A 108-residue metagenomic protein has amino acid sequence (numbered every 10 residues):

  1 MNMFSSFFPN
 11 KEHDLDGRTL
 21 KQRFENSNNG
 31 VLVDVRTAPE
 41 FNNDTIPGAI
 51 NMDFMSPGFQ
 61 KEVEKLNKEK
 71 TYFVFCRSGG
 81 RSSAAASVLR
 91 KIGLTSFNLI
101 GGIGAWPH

Functional and structural regions predicted by a protein language model:
M1-N43: Flexible, polar/low-complexity N-terminal or interdomain linker segments that lie immediately upstream of folded
D14, L32, A49-N51, S96-N98: Conserved beta-strand scaffold positions in the cores of enzyme catalytic domains, especially in NTP/NDP-utilizing
K21-F24, F59-K68: Short amphipathic alpha-helix with an adjacent loop that forms part of the alpha/beta core around
S27-L32, G48, K70-Y72: Short active-site oxyanion
E40, F59, G104-H108: Conserved protein kinase catalytic core
F41-P47, L89: Short loop/helix-cap segments at secondary-structure boundaries that form the rim of catalytic
M52, E64-P107: Catalytic cysteine-centered active loop of the rhodanese-like fold, especially the PTP/DSP P-loop
M52-G58: Glycine-rich, highly charged phosphate/nucleotide-binding loops
